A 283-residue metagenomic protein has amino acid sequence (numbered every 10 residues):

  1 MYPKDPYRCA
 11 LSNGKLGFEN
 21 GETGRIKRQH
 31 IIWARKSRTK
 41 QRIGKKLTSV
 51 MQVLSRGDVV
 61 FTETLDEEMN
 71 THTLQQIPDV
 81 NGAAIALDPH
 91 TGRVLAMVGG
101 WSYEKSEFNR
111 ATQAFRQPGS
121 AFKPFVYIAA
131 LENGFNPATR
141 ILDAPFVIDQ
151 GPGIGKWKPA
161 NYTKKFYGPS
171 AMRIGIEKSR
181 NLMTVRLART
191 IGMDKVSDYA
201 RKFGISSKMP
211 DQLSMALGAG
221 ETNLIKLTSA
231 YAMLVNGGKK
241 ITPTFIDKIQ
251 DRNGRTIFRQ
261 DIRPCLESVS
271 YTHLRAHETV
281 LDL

Functional and structural regions predicted by a protein language model:
M1-R116, S120-F122, F135-T139, D194-A200 (+1 more regions): Periplasmic/cell-envelope proteins involved in peptidoglycan metabolism and beta-lactam response
K46-Q52, Q76-D79, A86, Q113-F122 (+10 more regions): Extracytoplasmic/periplasmic, Sec-exported soluble proteins
T64, D88, V98, S102 (+9 more regions): Sec/Tat-exported extracytoplasmic proteins
H90, F135-V196, K240, R252-R275: Conserved catalytic neighborhood of penicillin-recognizing serine enzymes
T91-G92, T112-D143, G175, A230-L234 (+1 more regions): Active-site SXXK
K202-I257, I262-C265: Active-site-proximal helix/loop microenvironment of the serine DD-peptidase/beta-lactamase transpeptidase fold
H273, V280-L283: Single conserved hydrophobic/aromatic residue that forms the stacking wall/gate of nucleotide- or nucleobase-binding
